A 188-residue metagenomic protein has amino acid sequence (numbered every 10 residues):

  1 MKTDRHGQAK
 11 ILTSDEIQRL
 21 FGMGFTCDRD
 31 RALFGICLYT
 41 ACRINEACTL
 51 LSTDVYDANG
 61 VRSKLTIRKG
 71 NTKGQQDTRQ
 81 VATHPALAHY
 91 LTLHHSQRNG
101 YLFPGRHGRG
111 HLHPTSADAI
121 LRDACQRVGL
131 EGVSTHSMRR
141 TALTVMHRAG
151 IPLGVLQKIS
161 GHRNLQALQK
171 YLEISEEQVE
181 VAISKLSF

Functional and structural regions predicted by a protein language model:
M1-D15, P104-R109: Flexible interdomain linker/hinge and immediately adjacent N-terminus of the catalytic tyrosine-recombinase domain
T3, D15-R19, R79-A82, E173-F188: DNA/chromatin major-groove-contacting recognition/catalytic segments
S14-T40, I44: Basic, Lys/Arg- and aromatic-enriched nucleic-acid-binding interface segment
R31, L38, L50, G74 (+2 more regions): Catalytic phosphate/metal-binding cores of nucleic-acid and nucleotide-processing enzymes, i.e., regions that mediate
E46-C48, V133, L143, G150-G161: Active-site-proximal segment of tyrosine recombinases
T49-P85: Conserved tyrosine-mediated DNA breakage-rejoining catalytic core shared by Y-recombinases
I67, N71-Q75, S160-K185: Catalytic-site neighborhood detector that most strongly recognizes the C-terminal catalytic loop/helix of tyrosine
T72-T92, G100-R122: C-terminal catalytic core of Y-nucleophile DNA break-rejoin enzymes
